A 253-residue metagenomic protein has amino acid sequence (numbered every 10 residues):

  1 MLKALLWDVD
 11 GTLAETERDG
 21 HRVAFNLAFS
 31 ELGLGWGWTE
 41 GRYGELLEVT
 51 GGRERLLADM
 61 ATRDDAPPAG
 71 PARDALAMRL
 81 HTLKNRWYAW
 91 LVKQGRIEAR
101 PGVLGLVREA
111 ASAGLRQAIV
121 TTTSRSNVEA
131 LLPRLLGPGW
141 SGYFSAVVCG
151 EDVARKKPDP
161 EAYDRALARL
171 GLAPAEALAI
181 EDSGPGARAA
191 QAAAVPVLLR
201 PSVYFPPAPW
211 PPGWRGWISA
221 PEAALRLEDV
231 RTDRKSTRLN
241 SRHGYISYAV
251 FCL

Functional and structural regions predicted by a protein language model:
L2-P101, R108, S112-A113: N-terminal helical cap/lid subdomain that shapes the substrate entry/recognition surface in HAD-like hydrolases
T12, T121-T123: Conserved phosphate-coupling serine/threonine residues in phosphotransfer and NTP-handling enzymes
A14-T16, A187-R188, I246: Conserved protein kinase catalytic core
F25-S30, L57-A61, N127-L135, D164-L167 (+1 more regions): Short, well-ordered amphipathic alpha-helices
L104, R108, S124-S126, A130-R238: Asp-based, Mg2+/Mn2+-dependent phosphohydrolase catalytic module
V230-K235, L239-L253: Single conserved hydrophobic/aromatic residue that forms the stacking wall/gate of nucleotide- or nucleobase-binding
